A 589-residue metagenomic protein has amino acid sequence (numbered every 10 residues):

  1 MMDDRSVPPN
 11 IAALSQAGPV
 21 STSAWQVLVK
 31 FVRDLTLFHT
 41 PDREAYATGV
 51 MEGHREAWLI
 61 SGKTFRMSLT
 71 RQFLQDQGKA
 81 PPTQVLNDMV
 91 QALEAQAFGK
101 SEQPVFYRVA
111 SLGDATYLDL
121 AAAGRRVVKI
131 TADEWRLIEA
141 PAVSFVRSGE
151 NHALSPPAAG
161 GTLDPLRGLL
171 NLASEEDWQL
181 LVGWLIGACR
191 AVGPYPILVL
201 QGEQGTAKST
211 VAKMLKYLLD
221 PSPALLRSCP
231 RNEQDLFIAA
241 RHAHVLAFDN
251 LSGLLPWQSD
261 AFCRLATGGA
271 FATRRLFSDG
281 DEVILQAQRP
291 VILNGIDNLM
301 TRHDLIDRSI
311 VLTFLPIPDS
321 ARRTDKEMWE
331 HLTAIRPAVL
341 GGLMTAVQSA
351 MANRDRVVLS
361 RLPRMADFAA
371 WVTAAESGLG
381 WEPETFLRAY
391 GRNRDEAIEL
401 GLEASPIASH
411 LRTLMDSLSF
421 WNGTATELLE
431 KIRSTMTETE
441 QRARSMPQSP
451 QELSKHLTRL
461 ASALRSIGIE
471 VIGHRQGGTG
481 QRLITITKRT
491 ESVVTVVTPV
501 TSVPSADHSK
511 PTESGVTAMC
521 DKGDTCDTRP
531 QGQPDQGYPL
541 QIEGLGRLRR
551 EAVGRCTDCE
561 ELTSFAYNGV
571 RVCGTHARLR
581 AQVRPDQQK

Functional and structural regions predicted by a protein language model:
A13-S23, R33-E56, T64-Q72, F248 (+4 more regions): DNA transaction DNA-binding modules
M51-G53, T131-H242, F368: P-loop NTPase catalytic core of nucleic-acid-dependent motor ATPases
E52, I60-E176, L299: Segments of Walker-type
T64, G124-R125, G205, S252-L254 (+2 more regions): Conserved nucleotide-binding/hydrolysis micro-motifs of P-loop NTPases
D220, S259-V283: Conserved catalytic/switch belt of AAA+ P-loop NTPases
D235-A239, R275-L293: AAA+/SF3 P-loop NTPase mechanochemical coupling elements
V245-A266, N298-D307: Conserved AAA+/SF3 P-loop NTPase catalytic/coupling segment centered on the Walker-B
M300-N353: Conserved small helical "lid"/interfacial subdomain of P-loop NTPases
